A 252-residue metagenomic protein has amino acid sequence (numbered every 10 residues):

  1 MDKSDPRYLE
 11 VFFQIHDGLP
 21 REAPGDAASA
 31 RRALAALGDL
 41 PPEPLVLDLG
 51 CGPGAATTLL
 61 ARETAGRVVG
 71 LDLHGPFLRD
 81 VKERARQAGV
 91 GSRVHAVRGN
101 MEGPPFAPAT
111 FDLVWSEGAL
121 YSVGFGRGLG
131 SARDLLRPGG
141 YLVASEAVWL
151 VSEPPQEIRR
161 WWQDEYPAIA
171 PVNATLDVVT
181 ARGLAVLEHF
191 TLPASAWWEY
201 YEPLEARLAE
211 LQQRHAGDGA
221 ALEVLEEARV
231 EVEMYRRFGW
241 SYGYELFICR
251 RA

Functional and structural regions predicted by a protein language model:
A23-P42: Conserved alpha-helix/loop element of class I SAM-dependent methyltransferases that forms part of the SAM/SAH-binding
L47, P53-G103: Class I SAM-dependent methyltransferase SAM/SAH-binding core
E102-L113: A short acidic, Gly/Pro-enriched loop at the edge of an enzyme's catalytic core that lines a small-molecule cofactor
L113-G126: A short SAM/SAH-binding and catalytic strip from SAM-dependent methyltransferases
R127-Y141: A short glycine-rich, Lys/Arg-flanked "PGG" loop and its adjoining helix->strand segment in the class I
A147-Y166: Short, glycine-/aromatic-enriched active-site segment of Class I SAM-dependent methyltransferases
A168-G183: Short alpha-helix
F190-A252: Conserved Class I S-adenosyl-L-methionine
